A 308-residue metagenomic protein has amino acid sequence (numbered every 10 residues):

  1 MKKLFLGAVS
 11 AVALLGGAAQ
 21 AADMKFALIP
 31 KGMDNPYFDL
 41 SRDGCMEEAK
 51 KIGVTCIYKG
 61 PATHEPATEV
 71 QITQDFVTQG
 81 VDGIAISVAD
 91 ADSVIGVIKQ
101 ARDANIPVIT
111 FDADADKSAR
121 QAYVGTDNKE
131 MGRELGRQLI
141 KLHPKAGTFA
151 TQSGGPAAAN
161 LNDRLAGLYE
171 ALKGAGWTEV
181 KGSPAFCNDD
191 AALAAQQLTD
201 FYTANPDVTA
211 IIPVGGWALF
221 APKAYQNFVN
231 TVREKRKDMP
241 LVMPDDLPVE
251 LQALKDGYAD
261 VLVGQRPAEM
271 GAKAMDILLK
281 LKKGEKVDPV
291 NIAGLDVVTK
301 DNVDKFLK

Functional and structural regions predicted by a protein language model:
K3-F5, A13, Q20-K308: A residue-level marker of the well-folded mature domains of exported/periplasmic proteins
